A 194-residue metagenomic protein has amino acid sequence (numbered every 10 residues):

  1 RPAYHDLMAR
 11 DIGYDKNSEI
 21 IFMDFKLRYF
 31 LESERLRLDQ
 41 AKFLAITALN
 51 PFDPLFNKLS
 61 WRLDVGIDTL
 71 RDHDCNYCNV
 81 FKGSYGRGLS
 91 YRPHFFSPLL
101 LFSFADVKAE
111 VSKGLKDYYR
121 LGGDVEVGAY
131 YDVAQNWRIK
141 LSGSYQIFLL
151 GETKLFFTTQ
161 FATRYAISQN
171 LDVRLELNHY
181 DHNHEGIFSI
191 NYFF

Functional and structural regions predicted by a protein language model:
Y4-D6, D24-S33, T47, V65-H73 (+6 more regions): Transmembrane beta-strands of outer-membrane beta-barrel pores
H5-G13, I20, A48-F56, S90-F102 (+2 more regions): Repeated loop/turn-to-beta-strand initiation elements of outer-membrane beta-barrel proteins
F30-P54, S60: Helix-rich alpha-solenoid scaffolding regions
R35-A41, Y77-Y85, D117-G123, T153-T159 (+1 more regions): Residues that define the transmembrane beta-barrel architecture of outer-membrane proteins
R35-R37, L49, L115-Y119, G128 (+2 more regions): Outer membrane beta-barrel transmembrane domains
C78-F148: Detector for outer-membrane/organellar transmembrane beta-barrel domains, recognizing the amphipathic beta-strand
F161-Y165, N183-F194: Outer-membrane beta-barrel "beta-signal"
